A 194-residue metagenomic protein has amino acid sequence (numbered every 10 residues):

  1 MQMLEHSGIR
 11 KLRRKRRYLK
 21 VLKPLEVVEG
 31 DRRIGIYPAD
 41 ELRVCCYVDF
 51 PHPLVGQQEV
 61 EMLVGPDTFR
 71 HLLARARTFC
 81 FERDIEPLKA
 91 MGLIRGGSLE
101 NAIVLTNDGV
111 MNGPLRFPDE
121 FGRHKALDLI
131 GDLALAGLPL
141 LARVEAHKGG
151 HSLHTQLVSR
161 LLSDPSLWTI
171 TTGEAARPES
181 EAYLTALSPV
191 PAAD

Functional and structural regions predicted by a protein language model:
M1-D194: C-terminal regulatory domains involved in ligand/effector binding and gene-expression control
